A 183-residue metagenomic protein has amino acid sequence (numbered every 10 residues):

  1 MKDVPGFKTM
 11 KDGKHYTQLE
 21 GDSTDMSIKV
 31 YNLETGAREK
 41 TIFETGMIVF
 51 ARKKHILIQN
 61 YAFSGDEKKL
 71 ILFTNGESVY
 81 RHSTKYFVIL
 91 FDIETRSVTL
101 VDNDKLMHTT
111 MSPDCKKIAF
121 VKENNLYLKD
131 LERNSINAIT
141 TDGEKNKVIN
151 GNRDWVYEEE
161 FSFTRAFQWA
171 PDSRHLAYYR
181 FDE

Functional and structural regions predicted by a protein language model:
M1-E183: Beta-propeller folds
